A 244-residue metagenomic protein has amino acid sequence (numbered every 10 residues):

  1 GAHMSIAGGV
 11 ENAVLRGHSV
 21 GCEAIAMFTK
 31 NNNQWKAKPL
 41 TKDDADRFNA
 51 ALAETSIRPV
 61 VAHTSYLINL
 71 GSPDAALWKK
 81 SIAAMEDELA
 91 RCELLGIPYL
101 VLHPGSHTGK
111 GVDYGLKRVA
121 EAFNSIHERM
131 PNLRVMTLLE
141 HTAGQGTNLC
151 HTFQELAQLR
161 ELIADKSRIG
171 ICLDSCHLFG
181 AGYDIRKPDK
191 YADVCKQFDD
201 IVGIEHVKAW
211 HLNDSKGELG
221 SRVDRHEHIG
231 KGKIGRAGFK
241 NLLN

Functional and structural regions predicted by a protein language model:
G1-M4, E23-M27, V60-T64, L100-L102 (+3 more regions): Hydrophobic faces of well-ordered beta-strands that scaffold small-molecule active sites in alpha/beta enzyme cores
G1-T64, I68-A90: N-terminal pre-domain/capping segments
H3-A7, K30-N32, S65-L67, G105-H107 (+3 more regions): Active-site beta-loop-alpha junctions enriched in small/polar residues
L15-C22, T41-V61, E88-G96, N124-R134 (+3 more regions): Acidic (Asp/Glu)-rich catalytic clusters
K38-K42, D74, W78, V112-L116 (+4 more regions): Flexible, glycine- and charge-enriched loops at secondary-structure boundaries
E54, L70-G170: Active-site acidic/histidine proton-transfer and metal-coordination neighborhood in alpha/beta enzyme cores
L149-A157, F179-N244: Gly/Pro-rich active-site loop or hairpin
